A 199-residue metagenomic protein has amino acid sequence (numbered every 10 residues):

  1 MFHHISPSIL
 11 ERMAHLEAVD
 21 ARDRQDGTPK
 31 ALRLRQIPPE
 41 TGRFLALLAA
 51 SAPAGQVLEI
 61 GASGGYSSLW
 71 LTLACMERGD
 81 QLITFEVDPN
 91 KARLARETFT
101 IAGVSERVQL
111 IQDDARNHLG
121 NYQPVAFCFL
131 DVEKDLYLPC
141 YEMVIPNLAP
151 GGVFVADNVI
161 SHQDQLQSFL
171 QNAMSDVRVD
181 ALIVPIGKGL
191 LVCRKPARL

Functional and structural regions predicted by a protein language model:
M1-F127, K134-V155, V159-L199: A short alpha-helical cap/connector motif
